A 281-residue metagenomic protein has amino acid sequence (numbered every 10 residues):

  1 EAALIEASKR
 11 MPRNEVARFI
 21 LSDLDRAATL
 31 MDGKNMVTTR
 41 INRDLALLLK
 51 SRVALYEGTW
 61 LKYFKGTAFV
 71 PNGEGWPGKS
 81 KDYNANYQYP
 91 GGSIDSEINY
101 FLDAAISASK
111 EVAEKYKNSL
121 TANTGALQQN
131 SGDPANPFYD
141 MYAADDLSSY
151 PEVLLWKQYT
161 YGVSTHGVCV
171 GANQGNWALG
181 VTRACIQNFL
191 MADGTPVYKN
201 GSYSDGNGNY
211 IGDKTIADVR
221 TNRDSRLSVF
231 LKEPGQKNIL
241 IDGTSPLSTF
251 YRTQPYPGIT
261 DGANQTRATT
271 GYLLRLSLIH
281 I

Functional and structural regions predicted by a protein language model:
E1-N42, R52-I94, G258-L276: Aromatic-anchored glycine-rich loop motif in surface-exposed flexible loops
A17, D44, A54-R252: An aromatic- and glycine-enriched ligand-binding surface/loop that stacks and positions planar moieties
A144-D145, Q254-G262: GH16 jelly-roll
I279-I281: Conserved small/polar residues in nucleotide/adenosyl-binding loops
